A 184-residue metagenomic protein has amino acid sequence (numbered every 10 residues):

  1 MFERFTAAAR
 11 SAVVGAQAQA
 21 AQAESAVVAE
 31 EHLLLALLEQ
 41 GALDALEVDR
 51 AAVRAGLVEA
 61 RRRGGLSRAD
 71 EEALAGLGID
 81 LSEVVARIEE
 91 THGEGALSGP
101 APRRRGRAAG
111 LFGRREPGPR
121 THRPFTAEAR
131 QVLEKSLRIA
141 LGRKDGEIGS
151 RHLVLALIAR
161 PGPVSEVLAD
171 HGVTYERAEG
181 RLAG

Functional and structural regions predicted by a protein language model:
M1-G184: Histone-fold recognition with a strong bias for associated Lys/Arg-rich disordered tails
